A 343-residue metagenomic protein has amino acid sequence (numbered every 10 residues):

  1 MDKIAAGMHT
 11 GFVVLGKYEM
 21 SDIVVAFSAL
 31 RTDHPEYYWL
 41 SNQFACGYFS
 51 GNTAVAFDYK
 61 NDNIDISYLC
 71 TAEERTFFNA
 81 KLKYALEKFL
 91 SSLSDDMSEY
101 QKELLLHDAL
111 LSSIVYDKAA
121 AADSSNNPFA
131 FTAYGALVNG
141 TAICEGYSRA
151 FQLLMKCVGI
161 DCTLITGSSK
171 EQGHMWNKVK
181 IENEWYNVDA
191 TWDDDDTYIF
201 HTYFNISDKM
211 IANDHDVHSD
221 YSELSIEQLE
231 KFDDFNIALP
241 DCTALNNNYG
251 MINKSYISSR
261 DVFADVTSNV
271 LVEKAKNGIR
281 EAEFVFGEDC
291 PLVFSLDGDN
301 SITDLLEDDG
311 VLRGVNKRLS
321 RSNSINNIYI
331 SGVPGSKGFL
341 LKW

Functional and structural regions predicted by a protein language model:
M1, V138-A142, L164-T166: Alpha-helix capping and helix-loop boundary segments enriched in small/acidic/polar residues
M1-M97, A212-W343: N-terminal accessory/pre-domain segments preceding catalytic cores
T71, S112-D117, A121, I143-C144 (+2 more regions): Solvent-exposed loop/turn segments at secondary-structure junctions within structured extracellular/periplasmic domains
T71-A136: Secondary-structure boundary elements
S125-L137, S258-S259, D265, K274: Secondary-structure junction/capping motif
A133-Y147: A short, highly charged nucleic-acid-interacting micro-segment common to nuclease and nuclease-linked defense proteins
G146-I211: Hydrophobic/aromatic-rich core segments of domains that either
